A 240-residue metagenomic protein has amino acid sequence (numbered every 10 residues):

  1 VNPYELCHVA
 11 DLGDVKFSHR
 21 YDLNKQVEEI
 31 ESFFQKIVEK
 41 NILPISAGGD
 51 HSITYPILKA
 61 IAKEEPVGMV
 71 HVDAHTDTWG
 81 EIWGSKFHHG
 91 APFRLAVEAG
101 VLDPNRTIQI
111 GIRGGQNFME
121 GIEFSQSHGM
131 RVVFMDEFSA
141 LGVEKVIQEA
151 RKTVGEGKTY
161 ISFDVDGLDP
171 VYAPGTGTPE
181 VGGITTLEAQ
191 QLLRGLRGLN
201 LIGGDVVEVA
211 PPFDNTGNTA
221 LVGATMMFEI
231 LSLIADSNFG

Functional and structural regions predicted by a protein language model:
V1-G240: Conserved alpha-helical scaffold segments that buttress catalytic/binding sites
